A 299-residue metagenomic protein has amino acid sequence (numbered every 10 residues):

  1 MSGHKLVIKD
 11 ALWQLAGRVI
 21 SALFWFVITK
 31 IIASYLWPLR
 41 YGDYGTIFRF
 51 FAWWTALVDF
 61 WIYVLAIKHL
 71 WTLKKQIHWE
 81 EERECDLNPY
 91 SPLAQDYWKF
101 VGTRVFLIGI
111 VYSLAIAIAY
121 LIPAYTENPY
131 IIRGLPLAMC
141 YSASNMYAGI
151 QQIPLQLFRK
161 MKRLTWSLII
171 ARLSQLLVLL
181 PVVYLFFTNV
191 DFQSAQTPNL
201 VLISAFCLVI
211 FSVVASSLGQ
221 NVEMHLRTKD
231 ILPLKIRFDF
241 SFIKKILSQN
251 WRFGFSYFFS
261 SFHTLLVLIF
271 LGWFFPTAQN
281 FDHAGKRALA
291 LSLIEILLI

Functional and structural regions predicted by a protein language model:
M1-V7, K162, W166, N189-F206 (+1 more regions): Interhelical loop/hinge segments that connect adjacent transmembrane helices in multipass membrane
L6-I67, Y141, L176, R252-F275 (+1 more regions): Signature of the first transmembrane helix
V7, H69, S144-S167, T228: Membrane-interface junctions at transmembrane-helix termini in multi-pass inner-membrane proteins
D10-S21, I47, A52, A56-Y125 (+2 more regions): Membrane-water interface segments that mark the loop-to-transmembrane alpha-helix transition
Q14, R18, G45-F48, V101 (+8 more regions): Residue-level recognition of transmembrane alpha-helices in multi-pass small-molecule transporters/permeases
R18, A22, W53-A56, S113 (+4 more regions): Hydrophobic transmembrane alpha-helices of multi-pass small-molecule transporters
T29, A56, I116-P123, L179-V183 (+3 more regions): Structural signal for membrane-spanning alpha-helices in multi-pass inner-membrane proteins, emphasizing helix cores
I31-D43, T126-P136, F158-W166, R172-Q220 (+2 more regions): Membrane-interface helix-loop junctions in multi-pass transport and translocation proteins
